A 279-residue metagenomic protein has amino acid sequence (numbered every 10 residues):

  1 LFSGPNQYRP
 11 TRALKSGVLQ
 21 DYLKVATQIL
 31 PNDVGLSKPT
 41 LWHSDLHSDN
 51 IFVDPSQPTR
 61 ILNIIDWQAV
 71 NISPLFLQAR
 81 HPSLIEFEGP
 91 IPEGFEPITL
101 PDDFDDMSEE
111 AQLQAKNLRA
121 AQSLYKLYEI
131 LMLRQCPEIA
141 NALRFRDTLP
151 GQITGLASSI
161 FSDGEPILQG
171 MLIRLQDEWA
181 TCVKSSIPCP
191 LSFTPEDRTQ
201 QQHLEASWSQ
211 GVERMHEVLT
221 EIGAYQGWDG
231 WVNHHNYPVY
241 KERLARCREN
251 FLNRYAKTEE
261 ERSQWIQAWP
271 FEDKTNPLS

Functional and structural regions predicted by a protein language model:
L1-W42, D49, I61-N63, A69-S279: Intrinsically disordered, low-complexity intracellular terminal segments
I51-V53: Hydrophobic residue at the +6 position relative to the catalytic HRD Asp in the kinase catalytic loop
S56-P58: Short strand-connecting beta-turns/loops that link adjacent beta-strands
